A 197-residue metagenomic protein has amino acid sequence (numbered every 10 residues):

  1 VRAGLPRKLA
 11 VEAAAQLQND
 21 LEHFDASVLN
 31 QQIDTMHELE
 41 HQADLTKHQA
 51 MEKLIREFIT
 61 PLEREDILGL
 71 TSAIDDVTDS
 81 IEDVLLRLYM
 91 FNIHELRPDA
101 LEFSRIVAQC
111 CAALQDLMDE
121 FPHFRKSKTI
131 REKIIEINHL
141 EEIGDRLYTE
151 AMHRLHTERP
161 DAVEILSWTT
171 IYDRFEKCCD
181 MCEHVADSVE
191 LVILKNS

Functional and structural regions predicted by a protein language model:
V1-S197: Cytosolic, long alpha-helical scaffolding segments
